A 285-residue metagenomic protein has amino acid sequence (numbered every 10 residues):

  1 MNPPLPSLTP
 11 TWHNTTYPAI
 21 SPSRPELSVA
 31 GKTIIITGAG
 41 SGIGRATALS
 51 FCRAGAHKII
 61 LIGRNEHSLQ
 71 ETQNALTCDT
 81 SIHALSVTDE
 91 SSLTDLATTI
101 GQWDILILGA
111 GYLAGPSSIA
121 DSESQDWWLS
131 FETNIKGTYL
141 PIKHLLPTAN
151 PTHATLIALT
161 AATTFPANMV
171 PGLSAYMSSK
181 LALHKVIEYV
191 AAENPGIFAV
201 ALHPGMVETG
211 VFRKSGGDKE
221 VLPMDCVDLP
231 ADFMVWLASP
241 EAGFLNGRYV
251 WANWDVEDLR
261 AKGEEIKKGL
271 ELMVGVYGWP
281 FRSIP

Functional and structural regions predicted by a protein language model:
P10-W12, A201, D218-P285: C-terminal helical subdomain
T37, W103-G111, N134, A158 (+1 more regions): Rossmann-fold scaffold of SDR-type NAD(P)-dependent oxidoreductases
G40-S41: Conserved glycine-rich cofactor-binding loop
A56-E71: Conserved glycine-rich Rossmann-like NAD(P)H-binding loop of the short-chain dehydrogenase/reductase
H67, A84-D95, S124: The beta1-alpha1 cofactor-binding region of Rossmann-like NAD(H)/NADP(H)-dependent oxidoreductases
G111-W128, G172: Conserved mid-core segment of classical short-chain dehydrogenase/reductases
A120-I142, I157, L183: Catalytic Tyr-X3-Lys loop
F131, H153-P195, G205-V207: Catalytic loop of short-chain dehydrogenase/reductase
